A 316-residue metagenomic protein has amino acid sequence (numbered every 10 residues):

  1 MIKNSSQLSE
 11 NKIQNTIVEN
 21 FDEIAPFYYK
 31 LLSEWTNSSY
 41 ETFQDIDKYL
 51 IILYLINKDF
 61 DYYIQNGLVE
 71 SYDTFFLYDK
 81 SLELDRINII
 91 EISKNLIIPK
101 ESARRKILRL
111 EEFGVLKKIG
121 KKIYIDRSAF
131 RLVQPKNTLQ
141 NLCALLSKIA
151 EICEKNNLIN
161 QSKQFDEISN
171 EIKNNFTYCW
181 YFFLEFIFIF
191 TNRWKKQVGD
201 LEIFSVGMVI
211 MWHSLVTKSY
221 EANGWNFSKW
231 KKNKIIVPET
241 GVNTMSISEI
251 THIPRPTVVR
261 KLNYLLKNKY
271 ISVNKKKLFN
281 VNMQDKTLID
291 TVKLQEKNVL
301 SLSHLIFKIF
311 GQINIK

Functional and structural regions predicted by a protein language model:
M1-L53, K155-F204: N-terminal leader segment of winged-helix/HTH proteins
I2-K3, W225-N226, W230-I235: Long, low-complexity intrinsically disordered regions enriched in Ser/Thr, Asp/Glu, Pro/Gly
T42-K48, K58-F75, Q197-I203, H213-K229: Short helix-coil-helix linker/hinge
S71-F75, N88, G120-L145, W230 (+3 more regions): Short, cationic-aromatic polyanion-contact patches
F76-K80, L84-K94, L110, K234 (+1 more regions): A short alpha-helical element within helix-turn-helix/winged-helix DNA-binding domains across DNA-binding proteins
I97-E112, H252-K267: Short amphipathic alpha-helical interaction segments
R131-N170, N174, T287-K316: Short, amphipathic alpha-helical interaction segments positioned at domain boundaries
